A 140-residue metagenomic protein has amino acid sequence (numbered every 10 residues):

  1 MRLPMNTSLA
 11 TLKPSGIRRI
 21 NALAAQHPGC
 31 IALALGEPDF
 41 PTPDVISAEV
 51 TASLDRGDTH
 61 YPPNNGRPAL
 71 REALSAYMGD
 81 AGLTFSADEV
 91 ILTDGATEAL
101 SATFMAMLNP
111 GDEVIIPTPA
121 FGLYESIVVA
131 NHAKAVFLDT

Functional and structural regions predicted by a protein language model:
M1-P4: Basic/polar N-terminal segments that are highly enriched at the extreme N-terminus, encompassing both cleavable
N6-S8: N-terminal amphipathic/basic leader segments beginning at the initiator methionine
A10-G95, A102: N-terminal small-domain helix-loop-helix segment of the aminotransferase-like
A99-L100, Y124: Short, hydrophobic alpha-helical packing/hinge segments within bilobed ligand-binding/sensory domains
M105-T140: PLP-dependent aminotransferase-like
